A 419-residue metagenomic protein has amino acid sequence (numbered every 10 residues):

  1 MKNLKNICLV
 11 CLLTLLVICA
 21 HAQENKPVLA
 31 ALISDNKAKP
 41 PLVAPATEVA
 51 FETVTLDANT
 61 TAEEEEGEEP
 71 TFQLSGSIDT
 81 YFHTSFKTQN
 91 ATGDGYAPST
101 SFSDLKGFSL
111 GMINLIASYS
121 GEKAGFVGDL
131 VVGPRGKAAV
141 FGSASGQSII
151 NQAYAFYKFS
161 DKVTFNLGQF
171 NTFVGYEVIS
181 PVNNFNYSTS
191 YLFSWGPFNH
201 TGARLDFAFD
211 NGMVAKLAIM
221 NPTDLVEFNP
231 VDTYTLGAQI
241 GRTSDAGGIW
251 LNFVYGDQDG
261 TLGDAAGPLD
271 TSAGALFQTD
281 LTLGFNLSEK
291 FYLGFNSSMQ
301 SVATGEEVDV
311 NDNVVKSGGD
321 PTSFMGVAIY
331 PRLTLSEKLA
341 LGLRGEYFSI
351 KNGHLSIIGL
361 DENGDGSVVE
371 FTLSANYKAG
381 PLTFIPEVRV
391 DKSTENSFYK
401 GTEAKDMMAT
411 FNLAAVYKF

Functional and structural regions predicted by a protein language model:
K2-L9, A20-Q89, F419: N-terminal periplasmic/intermembrane-space "pro-region" immediately following the signal or transit peptide
E69, S120-A124, S160-K162, D210-G212 (+4 more regions): Outer-membrane beta-barrel channels and translocator barrels
T71-S77, V127-D129, G133, N166-G168 (+4 more regions): Outer-envelope exported proteins of Gram-negative bacteria
G76, T80, K106, L110-Y119 (+10 more regions): Residues on the lipid-exposed face of transmembrane beta-strands in outer-membrane beta-barrel proteins
S77, S109-M112, S148-Q152, F198-G202 (+6 more regions): Transmembrane beta-barrel architecture of outer-membrane proteins
Y81, F86-G107, G136-Q152, S160-G241 (+3 more regions): Surface-exposed coil loops of outer-membrane beta-barrel proteins
S99-F102, G136-G142, G247-F419: Outer-membrane beta-barrel pore domains
N114-R135, A208-D210, K216, T282-S301: Surface-exposed extracellular loop regions of Gram-negative outer-membrane beta-barrel proteins
